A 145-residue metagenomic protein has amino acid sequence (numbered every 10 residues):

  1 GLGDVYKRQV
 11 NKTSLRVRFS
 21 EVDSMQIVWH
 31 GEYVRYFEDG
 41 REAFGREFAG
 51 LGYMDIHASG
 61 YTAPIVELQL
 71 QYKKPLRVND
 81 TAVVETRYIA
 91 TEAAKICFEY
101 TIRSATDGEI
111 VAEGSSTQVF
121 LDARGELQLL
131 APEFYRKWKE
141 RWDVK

Functional and structural regions predicted by a protein language model:
G1-Y6: Short, small-residue-biased leader/transition segments that mark boundaries at the very start of proteins
K7-V83, I89-K145: Terminal targeting signals and extreme-terminal segments of soluble enzymes
